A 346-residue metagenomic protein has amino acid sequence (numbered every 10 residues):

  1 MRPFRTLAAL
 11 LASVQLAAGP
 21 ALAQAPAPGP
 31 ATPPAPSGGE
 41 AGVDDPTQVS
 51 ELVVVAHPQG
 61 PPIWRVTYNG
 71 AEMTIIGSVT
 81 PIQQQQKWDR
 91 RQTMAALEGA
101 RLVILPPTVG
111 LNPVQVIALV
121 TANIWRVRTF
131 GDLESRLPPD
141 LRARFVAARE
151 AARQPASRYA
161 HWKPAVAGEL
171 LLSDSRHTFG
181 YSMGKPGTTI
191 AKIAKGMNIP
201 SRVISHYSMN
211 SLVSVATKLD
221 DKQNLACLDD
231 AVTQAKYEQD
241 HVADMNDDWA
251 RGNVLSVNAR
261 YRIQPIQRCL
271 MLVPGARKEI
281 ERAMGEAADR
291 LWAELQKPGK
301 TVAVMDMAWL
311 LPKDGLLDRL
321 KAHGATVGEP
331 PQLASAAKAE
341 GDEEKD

Functional and structural regions predicted by a protein language model:
M1-R5: Positively charged n-region of N-terminal signal peptides that target proteins for export
A8-A18: Bacterial N-terminal signal peptides
A8-A9, I190, L316: Generic structural signal for hydrophobic residues
A9-L10, T67-N69, Q296-K297: Short hydrophobic "helix-edge" motifs at membrane interfaces and signal-peptide entry regions
A18-A25: Boundary at the C-terminal end of the N-terminal hydrophobic targeting segment
A25-P33: N-terminal functional module detector in eukaryotic proteins
P33-A56, G60-G275: Structured, acidic catalytic/metal-binding patches in enzyme active sites
V273-D346: A cross-kingdom marker for long, charged
